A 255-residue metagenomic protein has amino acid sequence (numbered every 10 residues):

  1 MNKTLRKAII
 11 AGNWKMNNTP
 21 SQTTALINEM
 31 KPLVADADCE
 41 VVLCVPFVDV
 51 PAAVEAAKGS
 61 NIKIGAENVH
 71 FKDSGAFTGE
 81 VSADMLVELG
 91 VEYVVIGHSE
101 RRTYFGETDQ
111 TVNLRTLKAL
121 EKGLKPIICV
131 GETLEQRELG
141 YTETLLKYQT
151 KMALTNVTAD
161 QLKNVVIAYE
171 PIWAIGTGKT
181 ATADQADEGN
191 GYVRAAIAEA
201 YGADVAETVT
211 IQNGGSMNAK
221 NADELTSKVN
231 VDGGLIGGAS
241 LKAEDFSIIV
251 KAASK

Functional and structural regions predicted by a protein language model:
M1-K255: Active-site loop-to-helix "anion-binding N-cap" substructures in soluble metabolic enzymes
